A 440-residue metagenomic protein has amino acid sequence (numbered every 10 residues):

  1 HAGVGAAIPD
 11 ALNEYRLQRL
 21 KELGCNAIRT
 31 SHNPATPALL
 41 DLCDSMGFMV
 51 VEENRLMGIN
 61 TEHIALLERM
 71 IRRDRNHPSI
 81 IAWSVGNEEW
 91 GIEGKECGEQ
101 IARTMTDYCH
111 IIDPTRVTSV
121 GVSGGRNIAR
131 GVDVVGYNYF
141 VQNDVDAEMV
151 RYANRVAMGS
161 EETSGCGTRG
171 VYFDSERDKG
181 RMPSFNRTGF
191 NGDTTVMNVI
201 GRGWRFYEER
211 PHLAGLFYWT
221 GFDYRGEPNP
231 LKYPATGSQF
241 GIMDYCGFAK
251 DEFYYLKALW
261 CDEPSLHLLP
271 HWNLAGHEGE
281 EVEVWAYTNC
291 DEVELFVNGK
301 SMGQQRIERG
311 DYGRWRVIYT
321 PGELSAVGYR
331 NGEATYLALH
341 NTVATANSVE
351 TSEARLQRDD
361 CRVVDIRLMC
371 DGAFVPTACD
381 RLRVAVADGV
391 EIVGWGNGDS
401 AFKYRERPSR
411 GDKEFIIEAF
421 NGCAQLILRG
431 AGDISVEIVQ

Functional and structural regions predicted by a protein language model:
H1-R103, D107-C109, T118-S119: Active-site-adjacent substrate/metal-binding segments within catalytic domains of carbohydrate-active enzymes
A35-A38, T61-R73, S123-G125, Q142-E148 (+2 more regions): Alpha-helical scaffolding within the catalytic cores of extracellular/periplasmic polymer-degrading hydrolases
I81-W83, A102-I111, T118-S119, A129 (+1 more regions): Substrate-binding clefts and catalytic carboxylate motifs of secreted carbohydrate-active enzymes
V122-V141: Aromatic- and acid-rich polysaccharide-binding/catalytic face of secreted or lumenal carbohydrate-active enzymes
V284-T288, V327, D359-P376, V436-V439: Beta-strand-rich structural segments
N289-D291, F296-M302, L339, C370-Y404: Short flexible loop/turn segments that cap and initiate beta-strands
R314-Y319, G411-G432: Short, hydrophobic beta-strand segments
T320-L324, G432-E437: Exposed beta-strand face motif in extracellular beta-rich ectodomains
